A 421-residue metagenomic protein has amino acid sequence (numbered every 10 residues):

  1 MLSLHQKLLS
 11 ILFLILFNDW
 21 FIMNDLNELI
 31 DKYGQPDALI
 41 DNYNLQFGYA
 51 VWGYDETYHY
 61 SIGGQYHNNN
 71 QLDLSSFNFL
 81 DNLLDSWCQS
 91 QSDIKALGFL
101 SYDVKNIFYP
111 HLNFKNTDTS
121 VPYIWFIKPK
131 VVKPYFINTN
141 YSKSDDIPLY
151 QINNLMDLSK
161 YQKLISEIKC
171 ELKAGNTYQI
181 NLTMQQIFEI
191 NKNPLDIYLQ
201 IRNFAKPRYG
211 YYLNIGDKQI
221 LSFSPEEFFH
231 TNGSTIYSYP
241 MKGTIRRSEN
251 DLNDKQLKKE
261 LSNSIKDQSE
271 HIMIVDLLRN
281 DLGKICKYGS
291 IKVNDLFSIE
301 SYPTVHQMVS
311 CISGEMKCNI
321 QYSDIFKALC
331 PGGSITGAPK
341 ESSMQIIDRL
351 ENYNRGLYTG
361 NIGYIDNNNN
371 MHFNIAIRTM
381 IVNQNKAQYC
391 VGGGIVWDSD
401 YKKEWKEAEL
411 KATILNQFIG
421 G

Functional and structural regions predicted by a protein language model:
L4-H5: Intrinsically disordered, low-complexity cationic segments
L8-I22: Short, Lys/Arg-enriched N-terminal segments with co-localized hydrophobic residues within the first ~10-30 amino acids
N18-G421: Extended alpha-helical targeting/anchoring segments, especially N-terminal organellar/secretory targeting helices
